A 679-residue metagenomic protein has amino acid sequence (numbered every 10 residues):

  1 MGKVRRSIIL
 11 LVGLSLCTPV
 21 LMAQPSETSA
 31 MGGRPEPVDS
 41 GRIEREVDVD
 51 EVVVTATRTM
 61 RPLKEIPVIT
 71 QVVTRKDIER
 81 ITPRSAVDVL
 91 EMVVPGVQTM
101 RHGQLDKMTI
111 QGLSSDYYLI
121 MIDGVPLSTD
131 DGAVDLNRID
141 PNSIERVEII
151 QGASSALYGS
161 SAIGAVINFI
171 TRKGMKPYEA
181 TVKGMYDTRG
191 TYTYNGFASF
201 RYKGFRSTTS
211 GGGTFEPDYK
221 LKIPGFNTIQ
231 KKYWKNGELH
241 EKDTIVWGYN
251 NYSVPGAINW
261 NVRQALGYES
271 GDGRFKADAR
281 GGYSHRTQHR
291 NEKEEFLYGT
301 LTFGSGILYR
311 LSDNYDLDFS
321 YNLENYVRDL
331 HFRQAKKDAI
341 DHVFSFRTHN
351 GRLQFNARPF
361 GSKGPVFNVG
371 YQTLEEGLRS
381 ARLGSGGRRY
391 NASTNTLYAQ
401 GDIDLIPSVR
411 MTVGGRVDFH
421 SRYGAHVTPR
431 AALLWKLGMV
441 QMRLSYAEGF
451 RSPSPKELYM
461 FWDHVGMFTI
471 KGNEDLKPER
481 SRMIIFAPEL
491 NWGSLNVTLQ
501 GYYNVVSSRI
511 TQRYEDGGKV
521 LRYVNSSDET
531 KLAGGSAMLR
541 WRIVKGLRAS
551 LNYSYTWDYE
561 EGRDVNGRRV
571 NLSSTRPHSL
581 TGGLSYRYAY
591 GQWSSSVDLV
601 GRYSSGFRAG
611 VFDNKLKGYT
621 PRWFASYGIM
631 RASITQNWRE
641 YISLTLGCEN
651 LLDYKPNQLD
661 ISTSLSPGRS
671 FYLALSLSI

Functional and structural regions predicted by a protein language model:
L10, G124, P255-G256, G267 (+3 more regions): Conserved C-terminal beta-signal and adjacent last beta-strands/turns of outer-membrane beta-barrel proteins
T28, P35, D48-E79, K107 (+1 more regions): N-terminal periplasmic "start-of-domain" segments of outer-membrane beta-barrel proteins
A86-V93, D106-T109, M121, D135-N137 (+4 more regions): N-terminal periplasmic accessory domains that precede and gate Gram-negative outer-membrane beta-barrel machines
V125-G152: Short acidic/polar hinge/loop motifs at secondary-structure boundaries that mediate gating or recognition
K176-P177, M185, F197-Y298: Periplasmic-side early beta-strands and strand-to-turn transitions of outer-membrane beta-barrels
R263-H285, L297-Y423, L434-K436, L495-Y503 (+1 more regions): Face-selective signature of the C-terminal outer-membrane beta-barrel domain
E295-T302, G306, R310, F344-T348 (+5 more regions): Outer-membrane beta-barrel signature, preferentially recognizing the C-terminal barrel domain of Gram-negative
D404-M411, Y502-V505, S526-V611, L652: Gram-negative outer-membrane beta-barrel transporters
